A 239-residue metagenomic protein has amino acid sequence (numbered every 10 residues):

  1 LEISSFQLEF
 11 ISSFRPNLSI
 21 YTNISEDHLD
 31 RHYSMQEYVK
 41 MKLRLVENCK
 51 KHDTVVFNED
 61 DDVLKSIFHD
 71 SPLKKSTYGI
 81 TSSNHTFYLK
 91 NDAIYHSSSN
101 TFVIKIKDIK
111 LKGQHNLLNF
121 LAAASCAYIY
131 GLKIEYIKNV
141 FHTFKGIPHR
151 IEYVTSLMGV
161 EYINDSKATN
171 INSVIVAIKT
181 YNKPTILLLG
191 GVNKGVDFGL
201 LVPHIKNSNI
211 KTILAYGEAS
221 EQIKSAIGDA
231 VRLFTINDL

Functional and structural regions predicted by a protein language model:
L1-T77, Y88-K90, I104-L111: Flexible active-site lid/hinge loop adjacent to a nucleotide/diphosphate and Mg2+-phosphate binding pocket
R15, D70-L73, Y181, S208-N209 (+1 more regions): Short, structured coil segments at secondary-structure junctions
V55-E59, L188-G190, N209-E218: Short internal beta-strands
D61-S66, S83-H85, K194-D197, A219-S225: Short, charged/polar "capping" segments at the starts of alpha-helices and the immediately preceding loops
P72-K90, K138-H142, E152, L233-L239: Beta-strand->loop->alpha-helix junctions that form or flank phosphate-binding loops in nucleotide-handling enzymes
F87-K105, I147, E152-T155: Acidic-glycine-rich active-site phosphate/pyrophosphate-binding loop
I106-I210: Nucleotide phosphate-binding/pyrophosphate-handling subdomain across enzymes that bind or process nucleotide phosphates
G199-L239: C-terminal helical cap/extension that packs against the catalytic core of soluble nucleotide-cofactor enzymes
